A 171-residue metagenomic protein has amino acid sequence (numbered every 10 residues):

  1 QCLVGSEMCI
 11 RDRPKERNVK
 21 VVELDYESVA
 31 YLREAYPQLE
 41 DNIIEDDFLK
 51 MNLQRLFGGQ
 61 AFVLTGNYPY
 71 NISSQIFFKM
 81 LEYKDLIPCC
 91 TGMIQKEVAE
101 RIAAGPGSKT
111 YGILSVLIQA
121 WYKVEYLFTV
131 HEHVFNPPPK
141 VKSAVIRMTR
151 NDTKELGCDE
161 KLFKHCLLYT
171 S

Functional and structural regions predicted by a protein language model:
C2: Cationic, low-complexity basic patches in intrinsically disordered or flexible, solvent-exposed regions
S6-E7, R11-H165: Catalytic cores of RNA-modifying enzymes
